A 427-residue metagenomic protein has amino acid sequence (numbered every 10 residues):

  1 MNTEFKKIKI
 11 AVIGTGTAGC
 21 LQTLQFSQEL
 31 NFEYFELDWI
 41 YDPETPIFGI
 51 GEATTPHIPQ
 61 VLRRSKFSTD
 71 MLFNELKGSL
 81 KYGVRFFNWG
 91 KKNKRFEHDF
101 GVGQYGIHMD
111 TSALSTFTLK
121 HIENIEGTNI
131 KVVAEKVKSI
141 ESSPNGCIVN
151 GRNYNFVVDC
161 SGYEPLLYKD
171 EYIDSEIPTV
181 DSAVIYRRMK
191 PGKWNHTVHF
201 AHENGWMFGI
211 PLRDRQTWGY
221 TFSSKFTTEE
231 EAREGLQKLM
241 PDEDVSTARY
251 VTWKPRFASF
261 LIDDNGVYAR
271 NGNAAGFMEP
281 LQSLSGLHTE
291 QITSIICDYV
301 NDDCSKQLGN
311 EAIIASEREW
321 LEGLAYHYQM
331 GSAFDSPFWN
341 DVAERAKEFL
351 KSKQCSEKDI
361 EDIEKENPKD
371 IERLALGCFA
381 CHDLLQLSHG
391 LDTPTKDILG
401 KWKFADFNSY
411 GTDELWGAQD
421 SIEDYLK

Functional and structural regions predicted by a protein language model:
F5, G90-I148: Conserved N-terminal helical subregion
I8-F35: N-terminal Rossmann-like FAD-binding beta1-loop-alpha1 element of flavoenzymes
S27-I50: Glycine-rich FAD pyrophosphate-binding loop
P46-G101: N-terminal FAD cofactor-binding segment of flavoenzymes
H121-L236: Predominantly flavin-linked oxidoreductase catalytic cores and closely associated redox partners
H202-P255, G276-L287, Y299-D302: Conserved FAD/dinucleotide-binding core of flavoprotein oxidoreductases
A258-L321: Conserved mid-domain beta->alpha element of the FAD-binding
D298-K427: Long, low-complexity C-terminal extensions of enzymes
